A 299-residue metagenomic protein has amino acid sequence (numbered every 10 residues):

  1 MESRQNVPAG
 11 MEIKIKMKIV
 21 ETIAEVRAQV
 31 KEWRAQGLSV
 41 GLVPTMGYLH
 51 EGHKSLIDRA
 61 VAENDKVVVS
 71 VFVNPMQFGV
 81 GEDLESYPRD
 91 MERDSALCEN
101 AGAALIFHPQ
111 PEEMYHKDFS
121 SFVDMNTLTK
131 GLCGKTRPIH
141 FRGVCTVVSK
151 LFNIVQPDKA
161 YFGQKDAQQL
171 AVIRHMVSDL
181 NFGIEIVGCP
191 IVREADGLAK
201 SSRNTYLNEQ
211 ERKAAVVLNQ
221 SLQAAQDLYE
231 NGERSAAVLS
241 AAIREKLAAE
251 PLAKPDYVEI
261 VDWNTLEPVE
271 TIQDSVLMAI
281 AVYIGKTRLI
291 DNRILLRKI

Functional and structural regions predicted by a protein language model:
E12-L252, V261-T265, R293-I294: Nucleotidyltransferase catalytic core that binds NTPs
A242-I299: Phosphate/ribose-recognition catalytic cores of enzymes acting on nucleotide-derived substrates
